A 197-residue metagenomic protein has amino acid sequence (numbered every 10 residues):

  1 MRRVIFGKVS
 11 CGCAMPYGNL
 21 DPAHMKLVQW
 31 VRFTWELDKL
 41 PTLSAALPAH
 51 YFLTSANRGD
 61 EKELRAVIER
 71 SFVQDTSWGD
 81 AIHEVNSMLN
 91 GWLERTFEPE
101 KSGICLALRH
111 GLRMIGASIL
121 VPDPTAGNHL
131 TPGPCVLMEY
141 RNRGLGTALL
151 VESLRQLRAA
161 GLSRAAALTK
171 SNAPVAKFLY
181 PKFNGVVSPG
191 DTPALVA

Functional and structural regions predicted by a protein language model:
M1, V136, N142-A159, F178-K182: Conserved acetyl-CoA-binding loop-helix of GNAT-fold acetyltransferases
M1-H50, P193-A197: Acyl-donor-binding surface of acyltransferase catalytic domains
R2-S10, L157-T169: Conserved GNAT acetyl-CoA-binding A-motif
F52-V67: A short beta-loop-alpha structural element at the N-terminal edge of CoA-dependent acyl/N-acetyltransferase catalytic
L64-F72, L89, L157: Hydrophobic alpha-helical core bundles mediating ligand binding, dimerization, or RNAP-core interactions
T76-H129, G133-P134: A conserved beta-strand-loop-helix scaffold within acyl/acetyltransferase catalytic domains
P134-V136, T169: Hydrophobic adenine-recognition pocket in adenosine-nucleotide-binding enzymes
